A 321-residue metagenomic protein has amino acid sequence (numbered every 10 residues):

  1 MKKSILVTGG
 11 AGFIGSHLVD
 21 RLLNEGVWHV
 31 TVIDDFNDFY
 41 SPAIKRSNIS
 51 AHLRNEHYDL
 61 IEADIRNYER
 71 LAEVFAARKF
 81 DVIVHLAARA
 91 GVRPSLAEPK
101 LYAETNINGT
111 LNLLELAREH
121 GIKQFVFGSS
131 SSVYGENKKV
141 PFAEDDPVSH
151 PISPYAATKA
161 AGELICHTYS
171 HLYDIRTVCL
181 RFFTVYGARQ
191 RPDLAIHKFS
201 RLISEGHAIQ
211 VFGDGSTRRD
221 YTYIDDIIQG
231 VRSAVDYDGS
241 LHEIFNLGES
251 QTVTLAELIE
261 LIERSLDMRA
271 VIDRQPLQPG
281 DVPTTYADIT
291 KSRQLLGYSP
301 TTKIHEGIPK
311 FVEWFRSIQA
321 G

Functional and structural regions predicted by a protein language model:
M1-V185, D225, T302, I318: N-terminal Rossmann-like NAD(P)+-binding domain of SDR-like oxidoreductases, especially those catalyzing
L18, V231-V235, I259-I262, I308-F315: Hydrophobic "lid"/C-terminal helical patch of Rossmann-like NAD(P)-dependent dehydrogenase/epimerase domains
S50-E56, D145-V148, Y173-R176, S200-V211 (+2 more regions): A short C-terminal helix-loop "cap" of Rossmann-like NAD(P)-dependent dehydrogenase/epimerase domains
R66, A97, T105-N108, S153 (+6 more regions): Residue-level signal for the nucleotide or nucleotide-sugar donor/cofactor binding architecture
R118, S204, V235, L266 (+1 more regions): Protein kinase-like catalytic domain
A160, V178, V185-K198, E205-H207 (+6 more regions): Glycine/proline-rich active-site loop of Rossmann-fold NAD(P)-dependent oxidoreductases
A161, I165, Y169, F199 (+2 more regions): Hydrophobic alpha-helix immediately C-terminal to the catalytic Tyr-X-X-X-Lys motif of short-chain
I224, I244, E257, Q275-S299 (+2 more regions): Conserved C-terminal active-site "lid" loop/helix of NAD(P)H-dependent oxidoreductases that clamps the redox cofactor
